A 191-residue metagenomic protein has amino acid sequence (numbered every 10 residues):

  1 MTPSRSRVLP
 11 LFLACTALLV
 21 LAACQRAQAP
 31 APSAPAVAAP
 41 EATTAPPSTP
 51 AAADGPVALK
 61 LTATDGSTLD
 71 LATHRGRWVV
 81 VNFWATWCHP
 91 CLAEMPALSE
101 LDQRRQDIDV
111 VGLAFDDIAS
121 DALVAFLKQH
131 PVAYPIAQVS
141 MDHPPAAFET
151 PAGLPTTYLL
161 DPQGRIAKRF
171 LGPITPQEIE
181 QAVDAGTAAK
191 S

Functional and structural regions predicted by a protein language model:
M1-A22: Sec-dependent bacterial lipoprotein signal peptides
C24-A27, H89: Bacterial signal peptide processing site
P32-L71: N-terminal "domain-start" segment that seeds a small globular fold
D70-L92: Short active-site neighborhood of thiol/selenol oxidoreductases, capturing the structured segment around
W78-V79, I108, P155: Alpha/beta-hydrolase fold active-site loops
L92-H130, S140-A146: Structural microenvironment flanking redox-active thiols in thiol-disulfide oxidoreductases
A125-A133, Q138-D184: Thiol/disulfide oxidoreductase modules built on the thioredoxin-like
